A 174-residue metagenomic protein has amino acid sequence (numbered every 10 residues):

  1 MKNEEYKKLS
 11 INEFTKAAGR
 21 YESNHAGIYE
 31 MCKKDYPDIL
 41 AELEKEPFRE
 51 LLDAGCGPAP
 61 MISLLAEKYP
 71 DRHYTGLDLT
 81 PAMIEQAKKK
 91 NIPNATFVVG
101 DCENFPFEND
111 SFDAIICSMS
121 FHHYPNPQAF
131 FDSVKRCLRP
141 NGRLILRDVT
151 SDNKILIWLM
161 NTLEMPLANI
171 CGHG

Functional and structural regions predicted by a protein language model:
M1-E46, P60-L64, M83-Q86, L159: Conserved class I S-adenosyl-L-methionine
F48, F112-D113: Local beta-strand N-terminus motif with an aromatic residue
L52-A54, P58-N104: Class I SAM-dependent methyltransferase SAM/SAH-binding core
I116: A conserved beta-strand element that flanks and buttresses the S-adenosyl-L-methionine
M119-S120: Short catalytic micro-motifs in class I SAM-dependent methyltransferases
Q128-P140: A short glycine-rich, Lys/Arg-flanked "PGG" loop and its adjoining helix->strand segment in the class I
I145-A168: Conserved class I S-adenosyl-L-methionine
G172-G174: Short alpha-helix
